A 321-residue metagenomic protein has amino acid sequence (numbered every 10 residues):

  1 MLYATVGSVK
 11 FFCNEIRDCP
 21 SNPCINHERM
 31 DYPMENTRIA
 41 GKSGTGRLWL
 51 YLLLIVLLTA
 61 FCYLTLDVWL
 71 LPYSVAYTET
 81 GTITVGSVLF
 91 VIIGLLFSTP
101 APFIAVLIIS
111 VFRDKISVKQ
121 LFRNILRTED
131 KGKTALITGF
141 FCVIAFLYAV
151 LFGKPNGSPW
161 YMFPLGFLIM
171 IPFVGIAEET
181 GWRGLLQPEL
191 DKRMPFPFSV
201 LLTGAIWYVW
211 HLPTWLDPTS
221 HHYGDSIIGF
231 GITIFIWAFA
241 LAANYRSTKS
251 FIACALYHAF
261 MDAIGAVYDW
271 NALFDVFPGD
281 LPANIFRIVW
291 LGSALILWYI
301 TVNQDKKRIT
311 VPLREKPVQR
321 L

Functional and structural regions predicted by a protein language model:
L2-Y3, S8-V9, P20: N-terminal amphipathic/hydrophobic targeting modules at extreme N-termini, encompassing cleavable Sec/SRP-type signal
E35-A40, C62-L136, K154, W298-E315: Membrane-helix interface linkers and caps
R47-A60, A101-P102, K133-A145, A294: Alpha-helical transmembrane segments
L57-L64, C142-V150, M170-F173, A205-T214 (+1 more regions): Aromatic-anchored segments of alpha-helical transmembrane domains
N156-L168, T219-I232: Juxtamembrane helix-entry segments on the extracytoplasmic side of multipass membrane proteins
A177-G204, R246-S250: Membrane-interface helix/loop boundary segments of multi-pass membrane proteins
D225-F286: Functionally important transmembrane alpha-helices
A259-L321: C-terminal membrane module of polytopic membrane proteins
